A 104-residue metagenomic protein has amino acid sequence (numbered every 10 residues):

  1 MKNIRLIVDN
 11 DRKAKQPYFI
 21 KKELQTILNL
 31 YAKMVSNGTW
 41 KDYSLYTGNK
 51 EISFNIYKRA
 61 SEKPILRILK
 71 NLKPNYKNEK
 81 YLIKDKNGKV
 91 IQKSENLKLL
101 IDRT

Functional and structural regions predicted by a protein language model:
K2-I52: Negatively charged, low-complexity tracts enriched in Asp/Glu with abundant Ser/Thr
K2-L6, R12, P17, P64-G88 (+1 more regions): Short aromatic-glycine-(Arg/Gly/Cys) micro-motifs in beta-strand/loop hairpins
N49-I52, R59-P64: Short, charged/polar surface micro-motifs in flexible loops or helix N-caps
I52-F54, Y81: Hydrophobic residues embedded in beta-strands of well-ordered beta-sheets
Y57-R59, K84: A generic structural motif
N96-T104: A short, charged, amphipathic alpha-helix used as a generic interaction element across diverse proteins
